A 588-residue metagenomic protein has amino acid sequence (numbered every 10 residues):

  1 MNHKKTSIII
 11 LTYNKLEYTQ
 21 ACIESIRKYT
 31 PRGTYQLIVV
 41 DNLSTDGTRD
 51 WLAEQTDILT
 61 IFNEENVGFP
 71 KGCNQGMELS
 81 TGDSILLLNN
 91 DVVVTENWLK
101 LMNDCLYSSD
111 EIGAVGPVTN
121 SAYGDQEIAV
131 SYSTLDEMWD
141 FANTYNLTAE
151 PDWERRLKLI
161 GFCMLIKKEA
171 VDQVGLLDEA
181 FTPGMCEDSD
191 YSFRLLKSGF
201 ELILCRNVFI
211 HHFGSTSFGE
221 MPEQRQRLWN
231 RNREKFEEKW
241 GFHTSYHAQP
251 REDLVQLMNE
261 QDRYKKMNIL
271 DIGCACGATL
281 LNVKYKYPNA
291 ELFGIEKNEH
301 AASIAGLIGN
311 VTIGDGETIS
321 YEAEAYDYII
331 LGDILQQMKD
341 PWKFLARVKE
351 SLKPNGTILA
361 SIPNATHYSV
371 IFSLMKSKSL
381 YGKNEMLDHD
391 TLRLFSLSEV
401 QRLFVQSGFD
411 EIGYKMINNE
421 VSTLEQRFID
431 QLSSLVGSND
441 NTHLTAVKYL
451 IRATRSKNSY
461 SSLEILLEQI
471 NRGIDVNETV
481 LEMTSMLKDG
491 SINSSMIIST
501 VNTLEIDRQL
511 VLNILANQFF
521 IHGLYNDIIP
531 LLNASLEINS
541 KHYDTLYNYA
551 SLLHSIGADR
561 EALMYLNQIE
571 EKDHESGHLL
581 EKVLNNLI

Functional and structural regions predicted by a protein language model:
E24-T34: Short, acidic, metal-binding catalytic loop of nucleotide-sugar glycosyltransferases
D41-D50, E65, C274-G277: A conserved acidic beta->alpha catalytic loop
N63-S80: Glycine-rich, basic loop-to-helix element that forms the pyrophosphate-binding segment of sugar-nucleotide handling
P70, Q126, T134-E137, F141-E169 (+2 more regions): A recurrent flexible, glycine/aromatic-enriched loop bordering the glycosyltransferase active site that acts as
I85: Short aromatic/hydrophobic "clamp" motif used to bind/position activated sugar donors
E96-S131, N364: Conserved donor NDP-sugar-binding/catalytic core segment of glycosyltransferases
L101, L157-G175, A180-F209: A short, conserved alpha-helix in the catalytic core of glycosyltransferases
Q126-E127, E150, K339-R347, T357-E478: S-adenosyl-L-methionine-dependent methyltransferase catalytic module, highlighting the catalytic core
